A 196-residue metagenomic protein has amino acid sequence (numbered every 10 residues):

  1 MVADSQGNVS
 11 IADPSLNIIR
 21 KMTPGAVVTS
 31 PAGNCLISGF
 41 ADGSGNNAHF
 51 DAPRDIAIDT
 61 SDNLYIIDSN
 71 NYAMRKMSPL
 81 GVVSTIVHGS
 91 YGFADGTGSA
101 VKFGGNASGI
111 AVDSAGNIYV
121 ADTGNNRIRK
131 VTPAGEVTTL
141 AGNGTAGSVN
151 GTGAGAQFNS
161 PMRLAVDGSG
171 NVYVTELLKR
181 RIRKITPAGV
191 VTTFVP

Functional and structural regions predicted by a protein language model:
M1-G7, I11, N17: Short intrinsically disordered, low-complexity coil segments enriched in acidic
A3-Q6, I58-S61, V112-A115, V166-S169: Residue-level detector of Asp-centered blade-edge/turn motifs that repeat once per structural unit in beta-propeller
N8-S10, N63-I66, N117-V120, N171-Y173: Conserved beta-propeller blade signature
A12, A57-D59, I67, V87 (+2 more regions): Residues marking helix boundaries in flexible regions
P14-S15, S69-N70, T123-G124, L177: Short loop/turn segments immediately following the C-termini of beta-strands
N17-K21, V27, Y72-K76, V82 (+4 more regions): A short loop-to-beta-strand structural motif that recurs across blades of beta-propeller domains
G25-R54, V82-S108, E136-M162, V190-P196: Gly/Pro-rich loop segments of beta-rich domains
